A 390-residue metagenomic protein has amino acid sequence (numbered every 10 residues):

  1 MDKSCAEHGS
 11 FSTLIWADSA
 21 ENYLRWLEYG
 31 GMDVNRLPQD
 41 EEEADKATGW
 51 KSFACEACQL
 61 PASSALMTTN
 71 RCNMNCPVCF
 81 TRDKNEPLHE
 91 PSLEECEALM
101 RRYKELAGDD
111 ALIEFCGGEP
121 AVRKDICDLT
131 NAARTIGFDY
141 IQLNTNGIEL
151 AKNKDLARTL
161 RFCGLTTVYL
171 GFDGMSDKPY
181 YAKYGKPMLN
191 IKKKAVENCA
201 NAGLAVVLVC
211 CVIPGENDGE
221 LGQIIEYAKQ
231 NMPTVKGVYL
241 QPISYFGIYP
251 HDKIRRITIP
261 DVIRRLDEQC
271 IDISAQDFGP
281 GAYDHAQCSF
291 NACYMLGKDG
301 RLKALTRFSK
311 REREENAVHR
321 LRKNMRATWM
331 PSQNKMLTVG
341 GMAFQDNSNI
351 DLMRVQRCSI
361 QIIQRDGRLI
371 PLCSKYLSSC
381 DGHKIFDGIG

Functional and structural regions predicted by a protein language model:
M1-K46, N291-G390: Radical SAM enzyme core and accessory elements
E7-S12, W16-D18, N22, E28-T145 (+2 more regions): Conserved alpha-helical substructure of the radical SAM core
C58, H285-Q287, M353-R354: A short catalytic or substrate-binding loop motif that flags glycine-/basic-rich loops and adjacent residues that bind
S64, L88, G118, Y184 (+2 more regions): Conserved aromatic-histidine-acidic binding/catalytic patches
T68, T81, L170-M175, Q241-I243 (+1 more regions): Short loop/turn segments at strand-loop or loop-helix junctions that form parts of catalytic or ligand-binding pockets
P87, S176-A182, G247-P250: A short acidic, helix-capping loop that chelates divalent metal ions and anchors anionic groups
E97-E114, R123-P242: Radical SAM/AdoMet-radical enzyme domain recognition
L189, N201-M336: Radical SAM enzyme [4Fe-4S]-AdoMet core and its adjacent flexible, acidic and glycine-rich loops/tails across
